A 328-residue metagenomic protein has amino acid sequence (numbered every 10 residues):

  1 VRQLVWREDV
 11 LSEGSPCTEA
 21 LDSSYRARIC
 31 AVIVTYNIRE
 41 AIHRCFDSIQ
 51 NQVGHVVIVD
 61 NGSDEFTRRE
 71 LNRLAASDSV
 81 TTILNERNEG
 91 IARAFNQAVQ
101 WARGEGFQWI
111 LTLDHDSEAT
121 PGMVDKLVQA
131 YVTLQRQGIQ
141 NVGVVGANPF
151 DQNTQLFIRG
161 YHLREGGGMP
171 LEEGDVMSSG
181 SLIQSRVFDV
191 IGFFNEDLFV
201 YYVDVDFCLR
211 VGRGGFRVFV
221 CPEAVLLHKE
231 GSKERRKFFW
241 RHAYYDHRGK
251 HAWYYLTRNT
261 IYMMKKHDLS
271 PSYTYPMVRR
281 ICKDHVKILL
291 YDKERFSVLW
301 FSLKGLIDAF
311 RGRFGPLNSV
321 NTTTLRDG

Functional and structural regions predicted by a protein language model:
Y36-N51: Short, well-formed alpha-helical segments that are part of the catalytic scaffolds of diverse glycosyltransferases
D60-R69, R87, S117-E118: A conserved acidic beta->alpha catalytic loop
N85-G104: Glycine-rich, basic loop-to-helix element that forms the pyrophosphate-binding segment of sugar-nucleotide handling
F107-D116: Short beta-strand-to-loop acidic/aromatic patch adjacent to the donor-nucleotide binding site
G122-F157: Conserved donor NDP-sugar-binding/catalytic core segment of glycosyltransferases
G166-I183, R248: A recurrent flexible, glycine/aromatic-enriched loop bordering the glycosyltransferase active site that acts as
V187, I191-G192, D197-L227: A short, conserved alpha-helix in the catalytic core of glycosyltransferases
K265-G328: Non-catalytic, C-terminal membrane-associated alpha-helical segments of glycosyltransferases
